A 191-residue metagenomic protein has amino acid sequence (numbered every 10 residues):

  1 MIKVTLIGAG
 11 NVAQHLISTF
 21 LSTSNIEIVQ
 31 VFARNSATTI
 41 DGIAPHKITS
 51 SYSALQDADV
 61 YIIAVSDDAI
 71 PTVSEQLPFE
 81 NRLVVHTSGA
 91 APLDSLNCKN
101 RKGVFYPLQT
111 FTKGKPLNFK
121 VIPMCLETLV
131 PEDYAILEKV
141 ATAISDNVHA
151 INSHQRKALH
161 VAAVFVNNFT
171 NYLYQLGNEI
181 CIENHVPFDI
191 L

Functional and structural regions predicted by a protein language model:
M1-S50: NAD(P)+-binding Rossmann beta1-loop-alpha1 motif at the extreme N-terminus of oxidoreductases
I2, R82, I122: Nucleotide donor/acceptor-binding cores
V4, E27-V29, K102, V148 (+1 more regions): Hydrophobic anchor at the start of a short beta-strand that flanks the dinucleotide cofactor-binding loop
V4-L6, I63, L126: Hydrophobic Val/Ile/Leu positions in short beta-strands of Rossmann-like dinucleotide-binding domains
T38-L117: Rossmann-like NAD(P)(H) cofactor-binding subdomain of soluble oxidoreductases
T39, I43, P116-A162, V166-L191: Internal alpha-helical scaffold of NAD(P)-dependent oxidoreductase catalytic cores
